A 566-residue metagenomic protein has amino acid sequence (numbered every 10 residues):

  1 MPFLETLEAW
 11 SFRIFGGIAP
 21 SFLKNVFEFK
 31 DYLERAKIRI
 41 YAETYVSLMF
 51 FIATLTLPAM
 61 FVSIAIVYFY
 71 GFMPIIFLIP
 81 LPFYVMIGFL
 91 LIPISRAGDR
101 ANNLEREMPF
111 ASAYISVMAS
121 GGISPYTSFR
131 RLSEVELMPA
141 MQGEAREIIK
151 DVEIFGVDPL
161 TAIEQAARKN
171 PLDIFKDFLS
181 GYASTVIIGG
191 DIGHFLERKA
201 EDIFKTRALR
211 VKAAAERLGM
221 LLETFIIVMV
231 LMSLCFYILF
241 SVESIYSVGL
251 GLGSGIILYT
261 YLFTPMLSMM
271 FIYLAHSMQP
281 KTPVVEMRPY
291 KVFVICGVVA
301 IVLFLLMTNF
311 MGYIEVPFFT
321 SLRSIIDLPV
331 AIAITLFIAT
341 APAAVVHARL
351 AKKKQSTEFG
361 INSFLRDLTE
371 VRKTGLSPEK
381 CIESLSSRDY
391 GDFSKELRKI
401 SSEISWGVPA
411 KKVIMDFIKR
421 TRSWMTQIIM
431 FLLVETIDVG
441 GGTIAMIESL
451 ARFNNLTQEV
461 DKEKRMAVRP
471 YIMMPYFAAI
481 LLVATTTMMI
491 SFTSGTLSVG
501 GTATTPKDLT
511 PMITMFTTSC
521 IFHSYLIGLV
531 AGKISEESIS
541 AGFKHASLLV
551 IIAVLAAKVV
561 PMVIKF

Functional and structural regions predicted by a protein language model:
M1-F12, V248-G255, P280-V302, F318-S324 (+2 more regions): Transmembrane alpha-helical segments and their membrane-interface loop/helix boundaries that make up the transmembrane
M1-K37, L258-Y261, N309-L322, A344-K352 (+3 more regions): Membrane-cytosol interface segments
M1-K37, S112-L132, L160-A166, D173-A213 (+6 more regions): Hydrophobic alpha-helical segments characteristic of transmembrane helices
A19-Y68, S538: Helix-boundary and N-terminal cytosolic regulatory elements
N25-K37, L196, A208, K212 (+3 more regions): Cytoplasmic membrane-interface regions of multi-pass membrane proteins
S47-I66, I79-I87, L209-L274, V298-F304 (+2 more regions): Bilayer-spanning, highly hydrophobic alpha-helical transmembrane segments
I75-A167, D177, L305, N309-I418 (+3 more regions): Juxtamembrane/interface alpha-helical elements of multi-pass membrane proteins
P289-V298, G360-E370, T374, S535-A553: Cytoplasmic juxtamembrane regions at transmembrane-helix boundaries
